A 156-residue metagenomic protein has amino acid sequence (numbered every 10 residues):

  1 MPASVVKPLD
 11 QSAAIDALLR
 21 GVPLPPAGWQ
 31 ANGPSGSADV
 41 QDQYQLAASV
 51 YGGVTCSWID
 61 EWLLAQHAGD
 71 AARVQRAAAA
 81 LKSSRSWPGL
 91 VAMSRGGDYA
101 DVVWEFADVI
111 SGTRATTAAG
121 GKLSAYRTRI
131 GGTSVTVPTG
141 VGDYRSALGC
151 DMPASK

Functional and structural regions predicted by a protein language model:
M1-A48, C150-K156: Extracytoplasmic low-complexity, Pro/Thr/Ser/Ala/Gly-rich segments that lie immediately after a secretion/anchoring
M1-K7, S94-K156: Extracellularly exposed regions in secreted/surface proteins, prominently low-complexity, repeat-rich
P8, S12, G21-G28, A65-A68 (+4 more regions): Surface-exposed polar/charged interaction patches
N32-K122: Mature extracellular/secreted ectodomains of secretory-pathway proteins
